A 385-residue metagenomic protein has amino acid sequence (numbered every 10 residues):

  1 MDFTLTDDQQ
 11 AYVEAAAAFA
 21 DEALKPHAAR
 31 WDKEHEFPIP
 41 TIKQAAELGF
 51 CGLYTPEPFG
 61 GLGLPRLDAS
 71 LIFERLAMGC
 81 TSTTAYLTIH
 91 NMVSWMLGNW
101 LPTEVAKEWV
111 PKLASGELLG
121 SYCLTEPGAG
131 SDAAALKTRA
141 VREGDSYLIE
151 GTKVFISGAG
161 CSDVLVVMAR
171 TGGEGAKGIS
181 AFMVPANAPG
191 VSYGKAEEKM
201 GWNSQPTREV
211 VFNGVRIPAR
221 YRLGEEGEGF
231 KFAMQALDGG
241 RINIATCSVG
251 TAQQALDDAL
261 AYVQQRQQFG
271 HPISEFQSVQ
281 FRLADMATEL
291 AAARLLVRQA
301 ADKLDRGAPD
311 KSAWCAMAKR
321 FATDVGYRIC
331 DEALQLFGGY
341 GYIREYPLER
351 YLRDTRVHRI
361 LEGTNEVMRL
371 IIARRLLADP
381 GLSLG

Functional and structural regions predicted by a protein language model:
M1-T84, T88, W100-V105, K112 (+6 more regions): Alpha-helical interface subdomain recognition
L64-P65, D132-A134, G158-D163, A176-G178 (+2 more regions): Short glycine/proline-enriched turns and hinge-like loops at secondary-structure junctions
Y86, L113, G128-S131, F155-G158 (+2 more regions): Short Gly/Pro-enriched turn/cap motifs at secondary-structure boundaries
M92-W100: Helix-loop "lid/cap" segments that line or gate small-molecule binding pockets
G116-L124: A short, Trp-centered hydrophobic/proline-enriched beta-strand micro-motif
A135, N187-R216: Flexible, small-/acidic-enriched active-site or ligand-binding loops
D145-Y193: A short core secondary-structure module
G214-F232: Long, acidic (Asp/Glu-rich), low-complexity accessory segments flanking structured domains
